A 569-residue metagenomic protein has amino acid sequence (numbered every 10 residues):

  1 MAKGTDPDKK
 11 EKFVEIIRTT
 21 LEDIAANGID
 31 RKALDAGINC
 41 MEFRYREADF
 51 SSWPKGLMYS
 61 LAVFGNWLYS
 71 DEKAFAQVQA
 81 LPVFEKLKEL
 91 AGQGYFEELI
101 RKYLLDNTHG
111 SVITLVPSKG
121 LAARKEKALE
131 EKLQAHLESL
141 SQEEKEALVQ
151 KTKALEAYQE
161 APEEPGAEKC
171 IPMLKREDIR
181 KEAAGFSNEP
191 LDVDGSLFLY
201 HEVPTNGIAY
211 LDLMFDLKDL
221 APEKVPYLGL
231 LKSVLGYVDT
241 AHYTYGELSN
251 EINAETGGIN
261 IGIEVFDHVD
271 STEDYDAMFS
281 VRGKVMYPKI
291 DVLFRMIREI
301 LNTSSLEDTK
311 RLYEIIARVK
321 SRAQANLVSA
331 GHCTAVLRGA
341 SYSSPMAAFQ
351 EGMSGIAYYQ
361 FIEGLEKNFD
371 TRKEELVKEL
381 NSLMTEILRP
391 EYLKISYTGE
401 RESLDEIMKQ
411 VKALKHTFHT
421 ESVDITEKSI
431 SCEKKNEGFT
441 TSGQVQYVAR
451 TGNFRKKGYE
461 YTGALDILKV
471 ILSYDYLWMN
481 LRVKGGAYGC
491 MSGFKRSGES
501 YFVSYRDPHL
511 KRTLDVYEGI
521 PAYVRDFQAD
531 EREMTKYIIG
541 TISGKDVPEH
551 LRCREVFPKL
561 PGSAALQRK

Functional and structural regions predicted by a protein language model:
M1-E89, T108-S118, R124, N206-D370 (+3 more regions): M16 family metallopeptidases and their MPP-like homologs
D35-N39, L61, G65-P222, Y359-A464 (+1 more regions): Proteolytic maturation boundary segments
